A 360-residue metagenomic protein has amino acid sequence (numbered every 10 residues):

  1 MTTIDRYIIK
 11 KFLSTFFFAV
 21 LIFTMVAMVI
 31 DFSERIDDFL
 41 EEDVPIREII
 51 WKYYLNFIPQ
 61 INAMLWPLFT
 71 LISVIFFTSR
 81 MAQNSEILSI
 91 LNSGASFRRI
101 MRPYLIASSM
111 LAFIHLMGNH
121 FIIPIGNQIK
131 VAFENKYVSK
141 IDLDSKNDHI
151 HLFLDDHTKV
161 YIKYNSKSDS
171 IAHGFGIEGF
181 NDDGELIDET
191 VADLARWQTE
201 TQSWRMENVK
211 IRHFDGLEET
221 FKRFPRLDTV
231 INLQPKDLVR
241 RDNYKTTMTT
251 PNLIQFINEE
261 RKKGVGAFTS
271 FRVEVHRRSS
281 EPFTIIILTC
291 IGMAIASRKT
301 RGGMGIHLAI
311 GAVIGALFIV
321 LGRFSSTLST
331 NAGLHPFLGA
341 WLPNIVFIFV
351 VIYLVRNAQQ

Functional and structural regions predicted by a protein language model:
M1-D156, K167, E185, D215-E219 (+1 more regions): Transmembrane alpha-helices
I8, A172, T190-A192, W204-I211: Extended beta-sheet lipid-handling architectures
H151-L152, K159-Y161, G176, R205: Soluble periplasmic/extracytoplasmic beta-strand elements of cell-envelope proteins
I162-Y164, A192-Q198: Extended lipid/amphipathic-ligand handling interfaces
K163-D183: Extracytoplasmic/periplasmic/luminal assembly and interaction segments in envelope/secretory/respiratory proteins
E178-D182, N208-G216: Short, solvent-exposed aromatic-acidic interface loops
L194, I211-T229: Membrane-interface helix/helix-cap signal primarily in integral membrane proteins
